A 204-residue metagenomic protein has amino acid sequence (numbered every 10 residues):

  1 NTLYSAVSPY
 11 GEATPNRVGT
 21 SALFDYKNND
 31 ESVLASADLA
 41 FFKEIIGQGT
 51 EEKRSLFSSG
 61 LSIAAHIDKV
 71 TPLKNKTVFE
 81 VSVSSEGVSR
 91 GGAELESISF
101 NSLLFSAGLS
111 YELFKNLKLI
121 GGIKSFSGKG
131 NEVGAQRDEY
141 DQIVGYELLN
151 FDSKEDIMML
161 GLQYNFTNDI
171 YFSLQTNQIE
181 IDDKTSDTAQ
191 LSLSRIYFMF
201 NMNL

Functional and structural regions predicted by a protein language model:
N1-L204: Exposed, low-structure sequence patches enriched in small/polar residues
